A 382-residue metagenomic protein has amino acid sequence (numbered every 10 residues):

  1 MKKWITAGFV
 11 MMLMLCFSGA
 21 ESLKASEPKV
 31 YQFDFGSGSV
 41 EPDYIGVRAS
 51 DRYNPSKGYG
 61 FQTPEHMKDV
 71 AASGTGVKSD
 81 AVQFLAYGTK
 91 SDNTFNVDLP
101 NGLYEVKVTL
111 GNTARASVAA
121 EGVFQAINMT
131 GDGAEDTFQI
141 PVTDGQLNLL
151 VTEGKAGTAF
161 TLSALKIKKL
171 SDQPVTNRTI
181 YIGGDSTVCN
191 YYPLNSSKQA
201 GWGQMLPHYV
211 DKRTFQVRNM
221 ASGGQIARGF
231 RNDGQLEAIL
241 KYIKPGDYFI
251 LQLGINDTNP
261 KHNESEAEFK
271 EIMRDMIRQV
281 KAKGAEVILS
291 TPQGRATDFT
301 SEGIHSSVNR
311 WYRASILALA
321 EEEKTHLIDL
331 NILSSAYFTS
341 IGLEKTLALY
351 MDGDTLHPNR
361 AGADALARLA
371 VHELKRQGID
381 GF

Functional and structural regions predicted by a protein language model:
M1-W4: Positively charged n-region of N-terminal signal peptides that target proteins for export
A7-C16: Bacterial N-terminal signal peptides
L15-E27: Bacterial Sec-dependent signal peptides at the C-terminal "C-region" and cleavage site
S26-P193: Compositionally biased, intrinsically disordered or flexible polar/acidic segments
Q32, V217-N219, K324-L327: Conserved beta-strand scaffold positions in the cores of enzyme catalytic domains, especially in NTP/NDP-utilizing
F35, L149, K169-A221, L236-F249: Serine-esterase "nucleophile elbow" of acetyl-processing enzymes
I226-G234: Structural motif
G234-D364, R368-D380: Alpha-helical cap/lid subdomain in secreted, periplasmic, or secretory-pathway luminal O-acyl-processing enzymes
